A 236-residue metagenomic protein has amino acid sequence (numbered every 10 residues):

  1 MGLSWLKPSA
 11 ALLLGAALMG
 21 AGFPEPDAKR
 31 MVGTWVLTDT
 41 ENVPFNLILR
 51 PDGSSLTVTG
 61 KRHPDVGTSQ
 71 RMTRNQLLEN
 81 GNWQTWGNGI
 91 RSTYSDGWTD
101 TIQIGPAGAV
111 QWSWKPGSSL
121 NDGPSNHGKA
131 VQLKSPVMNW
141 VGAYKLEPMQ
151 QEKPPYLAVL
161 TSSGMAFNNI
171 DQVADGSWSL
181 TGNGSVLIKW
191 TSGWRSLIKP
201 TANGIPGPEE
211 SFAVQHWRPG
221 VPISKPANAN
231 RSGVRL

Functional and structural regions predicted by a protein language model:
M1-A10: Bacterial N-terminal signal peptides that target proteins for export
S9-A17: Bacterial N-terminal signal peptides
G22-V36, I48, H127-K145, L157-T161 (+1 more regions): N-terminal helix-cap/turn-to-beta initiation motif at the start of protein domains
E41-G89, T99, W112-P116, P148-L187 (+2 more regions): N-terminal glycine/threonine-rich, aromatic-flanked beta-hairpin/loop signature
M72-Q76, G87, S113-N139, D175-L180 (+1 more regions): Edge beta-strand at a domain terminus
T101-G108, L197-I205: Extended Gly/Ser/Thr-rich low-complexity repeat segments, especially those forming or decorating extracellular
